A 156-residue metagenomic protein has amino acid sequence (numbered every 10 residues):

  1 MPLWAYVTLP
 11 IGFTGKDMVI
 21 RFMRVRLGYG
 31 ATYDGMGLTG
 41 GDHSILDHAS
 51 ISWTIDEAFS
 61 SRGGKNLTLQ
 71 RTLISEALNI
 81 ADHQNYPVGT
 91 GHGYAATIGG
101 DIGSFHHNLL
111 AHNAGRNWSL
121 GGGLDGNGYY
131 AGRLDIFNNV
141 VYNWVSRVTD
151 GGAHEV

Functional and structural regions predicted by a protein language model:
M1-I102: Right-handed parallel beta-helix
R24, S50, L73, H107-L109 (+1 more regions): A structural signal for beta-strand register positions
R26-L27, S52, D56-E57, G115-R116 (+2 more regions): Solvent-exposed loop/turn segments at secondary-structure junctions within structured extracellular/periplasmic domains
L46, A58-S60, N117-S119, R147-D150: Short catalytic-loop micro-motif centered on adjacent basic/acidic residues
L46, A96, D101, F105-H106 (+3 more regions): Beta-rich, blade/repeat-based domains predominating in secreted/periplasmic proteins but also intracellular
Y86-G93, G122-D125, V145: Short helix/strand-bridging catalytic loops that position acidic/His residues to coordinate divalent metals and engage
Y94, I102-H107, H112-N117, G122-D125: Beta-propeller domains
S119, L124, Y130-V156: Extracellular beta-rich repeat passengers
